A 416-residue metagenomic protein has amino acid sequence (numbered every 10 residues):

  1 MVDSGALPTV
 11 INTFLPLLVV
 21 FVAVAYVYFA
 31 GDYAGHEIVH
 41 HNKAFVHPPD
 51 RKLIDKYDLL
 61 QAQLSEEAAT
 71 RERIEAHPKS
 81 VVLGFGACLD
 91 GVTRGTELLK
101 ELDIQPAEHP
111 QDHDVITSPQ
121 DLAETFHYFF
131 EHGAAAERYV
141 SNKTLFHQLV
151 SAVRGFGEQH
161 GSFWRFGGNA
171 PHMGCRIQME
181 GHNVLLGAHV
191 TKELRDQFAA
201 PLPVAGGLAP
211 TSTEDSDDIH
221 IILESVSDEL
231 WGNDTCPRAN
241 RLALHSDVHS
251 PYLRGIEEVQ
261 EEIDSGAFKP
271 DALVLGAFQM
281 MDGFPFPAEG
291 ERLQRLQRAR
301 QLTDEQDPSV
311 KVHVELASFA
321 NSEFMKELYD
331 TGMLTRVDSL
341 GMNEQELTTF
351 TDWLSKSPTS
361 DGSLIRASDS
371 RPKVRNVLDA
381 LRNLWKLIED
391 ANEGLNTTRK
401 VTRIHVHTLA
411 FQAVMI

Functional and structural regions predicted by a protein language model:
V2-I416: Ribokinase/PfkB-type carbohydrate-kinase core domain
